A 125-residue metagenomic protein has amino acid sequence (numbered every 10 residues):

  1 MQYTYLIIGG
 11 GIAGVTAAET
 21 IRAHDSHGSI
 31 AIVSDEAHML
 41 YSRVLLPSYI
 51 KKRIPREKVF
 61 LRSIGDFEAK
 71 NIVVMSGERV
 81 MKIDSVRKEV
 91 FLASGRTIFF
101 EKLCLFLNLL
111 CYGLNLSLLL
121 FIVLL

Functional and structural regions predicted by a protein language model:
M1-L6, S63-L125: FAD-binding core/adjacent interface of flavoenzyme oxidoreductases
M1-V73: Beta1-alpha1 glycine-rich phosphate/pyrophosphate-binding loop at the start of Rossmann-like nucleotide-binding domains
